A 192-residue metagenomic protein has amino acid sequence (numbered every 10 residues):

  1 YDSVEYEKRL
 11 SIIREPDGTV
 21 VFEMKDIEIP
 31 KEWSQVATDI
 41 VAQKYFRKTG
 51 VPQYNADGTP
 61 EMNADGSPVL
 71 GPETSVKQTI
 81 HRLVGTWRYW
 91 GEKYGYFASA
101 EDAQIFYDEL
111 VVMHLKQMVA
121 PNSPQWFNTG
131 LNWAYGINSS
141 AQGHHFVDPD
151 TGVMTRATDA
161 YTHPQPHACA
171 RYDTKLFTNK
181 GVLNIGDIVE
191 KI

Functional and structural regions predicted by a protein language model:
Y1-F177, G186-V189: Extended catalytic cores of very large enzyme megasubunits
L183: Active-site beta-loop-alpha junctions of metal-dependent nucleic acid enzymes, especially the RNase H-like/DDE
